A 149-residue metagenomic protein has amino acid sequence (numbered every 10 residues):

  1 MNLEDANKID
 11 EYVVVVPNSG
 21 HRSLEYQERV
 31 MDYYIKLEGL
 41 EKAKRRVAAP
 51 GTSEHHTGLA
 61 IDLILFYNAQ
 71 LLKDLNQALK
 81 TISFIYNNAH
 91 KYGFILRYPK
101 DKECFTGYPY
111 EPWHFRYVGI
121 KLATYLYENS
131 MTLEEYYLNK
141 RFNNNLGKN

Functional and structural regions predicted by a protein language model:
M1-G147: Cell-envelope/glycan interface and biosynthesis
